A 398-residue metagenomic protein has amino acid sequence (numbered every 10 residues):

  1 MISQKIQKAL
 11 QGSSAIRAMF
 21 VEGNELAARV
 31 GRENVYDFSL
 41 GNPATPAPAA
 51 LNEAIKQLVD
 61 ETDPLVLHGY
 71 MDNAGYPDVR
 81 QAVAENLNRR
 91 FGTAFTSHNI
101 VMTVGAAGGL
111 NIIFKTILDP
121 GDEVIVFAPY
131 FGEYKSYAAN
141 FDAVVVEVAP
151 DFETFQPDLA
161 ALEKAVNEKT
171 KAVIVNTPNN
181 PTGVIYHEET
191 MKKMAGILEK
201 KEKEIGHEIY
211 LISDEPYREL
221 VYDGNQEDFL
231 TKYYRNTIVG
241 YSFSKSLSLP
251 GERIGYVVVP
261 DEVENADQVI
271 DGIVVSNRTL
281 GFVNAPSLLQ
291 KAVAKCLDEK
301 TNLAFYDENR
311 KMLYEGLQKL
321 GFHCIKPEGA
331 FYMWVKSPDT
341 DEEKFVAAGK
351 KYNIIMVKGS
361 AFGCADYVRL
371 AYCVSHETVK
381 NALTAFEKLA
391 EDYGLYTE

Functional and structural regions predicted by a protein language model:
M1-M19, A27-V59, A74, D78 (+1 more regions): PLP-dependent class I/II
E22: Extracellular beta-strand ligand-recognition surfaces/modules
E61-D63: N-terminal alpha-helical segment of soluble enzymes
V66-L67: Pre-Walker A segment
